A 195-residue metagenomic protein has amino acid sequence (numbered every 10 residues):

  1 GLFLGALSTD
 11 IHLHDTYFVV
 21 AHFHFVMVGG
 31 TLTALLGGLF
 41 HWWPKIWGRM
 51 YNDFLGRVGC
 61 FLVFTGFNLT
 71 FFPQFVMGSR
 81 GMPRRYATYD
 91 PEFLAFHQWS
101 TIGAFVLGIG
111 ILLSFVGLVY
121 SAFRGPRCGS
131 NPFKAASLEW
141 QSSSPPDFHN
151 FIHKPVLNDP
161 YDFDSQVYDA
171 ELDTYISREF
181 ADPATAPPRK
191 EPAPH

Functional and structural regions predicted by a protein language model:
G1-V19, L35-G59, P73-A95, V116-A135: Juxtamembrane membrane-water interface segments of multi-pass membrane proteins, especially cytoplasmic-side
H22-H24, H195: Histidine-centered active-site/metal-ligand motif
H24, T65, F75, F115: Divalent metal-coordination and catalytic microenvironments
F25-L32, H97-I111: Hydrophobic alpha-helical transmembrane segments
V28-T33, G59-F72: Hydrophobic membrane-spanning alpha-helices of multi-pass integral membrane proteins
P83-E92, S121-H195: Extramembrane terminal tails and long inter-domain/linker segments of multi-pass membrane proteins
